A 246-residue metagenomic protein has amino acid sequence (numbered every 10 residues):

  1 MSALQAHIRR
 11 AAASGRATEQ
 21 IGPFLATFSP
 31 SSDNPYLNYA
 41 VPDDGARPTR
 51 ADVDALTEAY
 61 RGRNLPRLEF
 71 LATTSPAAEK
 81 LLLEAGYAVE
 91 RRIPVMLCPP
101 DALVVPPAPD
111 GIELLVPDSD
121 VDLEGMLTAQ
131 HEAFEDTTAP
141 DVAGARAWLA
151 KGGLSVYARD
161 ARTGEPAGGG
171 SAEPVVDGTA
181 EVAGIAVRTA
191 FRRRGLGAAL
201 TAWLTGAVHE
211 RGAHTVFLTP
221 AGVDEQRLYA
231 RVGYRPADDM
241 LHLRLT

Functional and structural regions predicted by a protein language model:
M1-A6, A40-V41, R47, I93-V95 (+2 more regions): Short amphipathic alpha-helix that is part of the acyltransferase structural core
M1-R63, E79: N-terminal charged segments
A11-A17, N64-L65, E90-I93, R146-Y157 (+1 more regions): A short helix-loop-beta-strand connector motif used in the catalytic cores of GNAT acetyltransferases and, in some
G45-D118, H242-L245: Acyl-donor-binding surface of acyltransferase catalytic domains
T49-E58, A183-T189, R193-E210, T215 (+1 more regions): Conserved acetyl-CoA-binding loop-helix of GNAT-fold acetyltransferases
G62-A72, V208-A221: Conserved GNAT acetyl-CoA-binding A-motif
S75-V89, A198, G222-D239, T246: Conserved active-site alpha-helix within GNAT-family acetyltransferase domains
T138-R188: A conserved beta-strand-loop-helix scaffold within acyl/acetyltransferase catalytic domains
